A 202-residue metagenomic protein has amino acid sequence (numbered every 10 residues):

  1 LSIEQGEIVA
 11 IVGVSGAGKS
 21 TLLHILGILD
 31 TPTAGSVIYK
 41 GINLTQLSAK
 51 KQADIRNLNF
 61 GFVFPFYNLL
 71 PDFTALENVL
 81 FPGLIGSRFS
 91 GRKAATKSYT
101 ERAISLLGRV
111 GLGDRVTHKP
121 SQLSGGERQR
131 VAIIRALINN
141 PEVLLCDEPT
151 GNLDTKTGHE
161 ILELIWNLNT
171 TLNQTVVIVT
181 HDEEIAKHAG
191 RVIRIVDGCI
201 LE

Functional and structural regions predicted by a protein language model:
L1-H188, V192: ABC family nucleotide-binding domain
V192-E202: H-loop (His-switch) and adjacent beta-strand-loop-beta switch element of ABC-type ATPase nucleotide-binding domains
